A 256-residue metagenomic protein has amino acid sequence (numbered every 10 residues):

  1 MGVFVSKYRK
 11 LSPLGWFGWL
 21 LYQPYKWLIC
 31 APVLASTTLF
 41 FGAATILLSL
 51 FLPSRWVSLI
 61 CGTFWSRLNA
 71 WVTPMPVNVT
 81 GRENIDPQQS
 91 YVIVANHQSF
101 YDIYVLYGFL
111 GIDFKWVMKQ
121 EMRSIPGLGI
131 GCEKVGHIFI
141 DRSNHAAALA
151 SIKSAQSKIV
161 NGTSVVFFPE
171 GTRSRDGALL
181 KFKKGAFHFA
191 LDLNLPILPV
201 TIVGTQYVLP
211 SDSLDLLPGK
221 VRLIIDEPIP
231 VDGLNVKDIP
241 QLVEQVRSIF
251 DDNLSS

Functional and structural regions predicted by a protein language model:
G2-F17, L21, L149-S256: Non-catalytic C-terminal accessory region of glycerolipid acyltransferases and related lyso-lipid remodeling enzymes
G2-Y91: Membrane-anchoring hydrophobic helices of lipid-metabolizing enzymes
F41-T63, A70-T73, P87-H145: Catalytic core of membrane glycerolipid acyltransferases/transacylases, capturing the structured, soluble-facing
N69-A70, C132, K158, A190: A generic structural signal for well-ordered alpha-helical segments
V79, I93, W116-V117, L223-I225: Generic preference for hydrophobic
T80-R82, K119, I140-R142, D226-P228: Conserved beta-strand termini and adjacent loop/short-helix elements that scaffold enzyme active sites in alpha/beta
E83, H145, V203: Residue-level "edge-of-site" marker
